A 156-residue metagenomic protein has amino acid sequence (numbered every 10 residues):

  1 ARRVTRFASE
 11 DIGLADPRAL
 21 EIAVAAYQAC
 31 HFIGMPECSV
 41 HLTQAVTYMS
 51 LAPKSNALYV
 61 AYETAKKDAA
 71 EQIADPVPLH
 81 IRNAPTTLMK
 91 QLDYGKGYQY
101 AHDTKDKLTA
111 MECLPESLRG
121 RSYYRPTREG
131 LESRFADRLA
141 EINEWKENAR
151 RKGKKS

Functional and structural regions predicted by a protein language model:
A1-L108, E112-S156: Terminal-proximal interaction/regulatory segments of ATP-powered molecular machines
